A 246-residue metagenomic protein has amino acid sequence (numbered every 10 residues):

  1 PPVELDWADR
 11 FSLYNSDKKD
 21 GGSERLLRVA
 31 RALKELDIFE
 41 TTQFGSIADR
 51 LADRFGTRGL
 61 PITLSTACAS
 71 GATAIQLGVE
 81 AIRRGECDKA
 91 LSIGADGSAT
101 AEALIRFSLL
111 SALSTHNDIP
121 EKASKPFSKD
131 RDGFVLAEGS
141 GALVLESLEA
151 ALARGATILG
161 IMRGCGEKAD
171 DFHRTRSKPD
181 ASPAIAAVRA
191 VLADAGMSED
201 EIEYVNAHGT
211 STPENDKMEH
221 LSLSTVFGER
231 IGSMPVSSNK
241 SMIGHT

Functional and structural regions predicted by a protein language model:
P1, S65, A90-D96, A137 (+2 more regions): Short beta-strand segments
P1-P2, D6, L13-Y14, A187-E199: Conserved active-site "lid/cap" helical segment
V3-L77, E86, L109-V135, S222-T246: Conserved catalytic cysteine-centered active-site region of acyl-thioester-dependent Claisen-condensing enzymes
T42-S46, A69-T73, G85, E102 (+9 more regions): Conserved active-site and cofactor/substrate-binding residues in soluble primary-metabolism enzymes
L51, G71, G78, F107 (+4 more regions): Conserved small-residue
G56, R83, L152, A193-G196 (+1 more regions): Residue-level signal for alpha-helix termini/capping positions
E86-D132, C165-P179, A207-K217, S233-T246: Acyl-CoA/ACP chain-elongation machinery
D118-M197, E203-Y204: Condensing-enzyme catalytic core mediating Claisen C-C bond formation in acyl metabolism
